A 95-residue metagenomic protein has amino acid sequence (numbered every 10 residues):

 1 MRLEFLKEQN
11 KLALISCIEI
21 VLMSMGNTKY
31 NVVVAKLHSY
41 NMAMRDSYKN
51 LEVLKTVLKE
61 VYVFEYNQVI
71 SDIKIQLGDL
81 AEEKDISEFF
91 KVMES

Functional and structural regions predicted by a protein language model:
M1-S95: Long, compositionally biased intrinsically disordered regulatory segments in eukaryotic proteins
